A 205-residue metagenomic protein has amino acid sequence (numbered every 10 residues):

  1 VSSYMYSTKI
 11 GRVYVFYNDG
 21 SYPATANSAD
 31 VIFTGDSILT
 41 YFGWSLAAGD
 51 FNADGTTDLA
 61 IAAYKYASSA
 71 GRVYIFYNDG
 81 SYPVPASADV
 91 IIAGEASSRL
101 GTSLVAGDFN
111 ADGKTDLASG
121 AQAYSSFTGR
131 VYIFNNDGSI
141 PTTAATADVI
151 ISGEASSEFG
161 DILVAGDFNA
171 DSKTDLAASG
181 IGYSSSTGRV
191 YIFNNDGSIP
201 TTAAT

Functional and structural regions predicted by a protein language model:
V1-T205: Conserved beta-strand/short-helix segments that make up beta-rich extracellular adhesion/recognition modules
